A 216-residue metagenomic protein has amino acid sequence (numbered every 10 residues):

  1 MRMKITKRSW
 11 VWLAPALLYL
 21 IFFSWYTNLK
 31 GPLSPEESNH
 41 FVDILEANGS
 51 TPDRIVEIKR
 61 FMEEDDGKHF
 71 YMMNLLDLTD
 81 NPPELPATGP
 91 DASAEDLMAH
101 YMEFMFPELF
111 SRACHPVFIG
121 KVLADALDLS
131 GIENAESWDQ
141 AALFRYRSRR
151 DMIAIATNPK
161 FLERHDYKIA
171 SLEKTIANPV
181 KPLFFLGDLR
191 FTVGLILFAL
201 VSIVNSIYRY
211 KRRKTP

Functional and structural regions predicted by a protein language model:
R2-W138, K181-P216: Short S/T/G/P-rich N-terminal loop/turn motif that feeds into the first structured element of a domain
D128-P179: Extracytoplasmic/lumenal ectodomains and periplasmic regions of secretory and membrane proteins
